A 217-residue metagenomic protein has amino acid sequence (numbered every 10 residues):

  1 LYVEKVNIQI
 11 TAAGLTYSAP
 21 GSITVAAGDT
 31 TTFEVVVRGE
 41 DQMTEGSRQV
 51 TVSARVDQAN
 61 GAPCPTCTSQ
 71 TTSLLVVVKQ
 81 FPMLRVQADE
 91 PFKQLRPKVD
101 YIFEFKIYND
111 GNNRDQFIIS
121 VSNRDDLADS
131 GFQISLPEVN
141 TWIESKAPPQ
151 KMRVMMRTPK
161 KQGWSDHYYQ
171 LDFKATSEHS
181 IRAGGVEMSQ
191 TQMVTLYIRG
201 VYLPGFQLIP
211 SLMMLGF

Functional and structural regions predicted by a protein language model:
L1-F217: Long beta-sheet-rich domains in secretory-pathway and surface-associated proteins
